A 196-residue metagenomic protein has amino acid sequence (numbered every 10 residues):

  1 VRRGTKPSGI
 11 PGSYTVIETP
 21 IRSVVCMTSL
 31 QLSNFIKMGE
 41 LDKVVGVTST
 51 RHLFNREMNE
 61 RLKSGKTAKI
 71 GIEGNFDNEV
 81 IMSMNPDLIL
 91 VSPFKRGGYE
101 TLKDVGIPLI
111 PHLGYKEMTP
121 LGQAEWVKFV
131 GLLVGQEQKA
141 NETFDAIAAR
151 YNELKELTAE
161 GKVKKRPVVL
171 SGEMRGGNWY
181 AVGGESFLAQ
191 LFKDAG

Functional and structural regions predicted by a protein language model:
V1-M82, L88-V91: A short, structured surface patch at a secondary-structure boundary
I17-E18, M82-S83, K103-D104, G161-K165 (+1 more regions): Extracellular/periplasmic catalytic domains that process cell-envelope and extracellular macromolecules
F35-G39, E100-K103, V182-G184: Short, solvent-exposed loop/turn and secondary-structure capping segments
I36, E153-E156, F187: Flexible loop/hinge segments at secondary-structure junctions
E40, V105-I107, A195: Short, structured coil segments at secondary-structure junctions
D77, L88-W179: Extracytoplasmic substrate-binding proteins
Y180-G196: Alpha-helical, coiled-coil/dimerization segments enriched in small aliphatic residues
